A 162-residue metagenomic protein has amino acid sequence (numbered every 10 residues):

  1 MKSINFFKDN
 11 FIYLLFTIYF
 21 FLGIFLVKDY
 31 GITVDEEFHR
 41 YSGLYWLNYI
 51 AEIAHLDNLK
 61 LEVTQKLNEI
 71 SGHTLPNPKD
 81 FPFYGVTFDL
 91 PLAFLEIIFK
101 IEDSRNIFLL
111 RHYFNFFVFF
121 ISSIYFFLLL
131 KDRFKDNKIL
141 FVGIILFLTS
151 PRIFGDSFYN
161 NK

Functional and structural regions predicted by a protein language model:
M1-L14: N-terminal membrane topogenic signal
N10-Y13, F126-T149: Transmembrane-helix signature of polytopic, membrane-embedded enzymes that assemble or transfer cell-envelope glycans
T17, L109-F134: Transmembrane-helix motifs of polytopic, lipid-linked glycan transferases
K28-V34, E52-L90: Membrane-proximal lumenal/periplasmic loop motifs of glycosylation machinery
T33, F158-K162: Short acidic/glycine- and proline-prone juxtamembrane loop motifs at membrane-interface regions of multi-pass membrane
K79-F83, T87-F114, R152: Juxtamembrane segments of multi-pass membrane glycosylation machinery that transfer sugars from lipid-linked donors
L92, E96, S123-K131, P151-F154: Hydrophobic transmembrane alpha-helices
V118-F119, S150-F154, K162: Hydrophobic, small-residue-rich alpha-helical packing segments that form membrane-like cores
